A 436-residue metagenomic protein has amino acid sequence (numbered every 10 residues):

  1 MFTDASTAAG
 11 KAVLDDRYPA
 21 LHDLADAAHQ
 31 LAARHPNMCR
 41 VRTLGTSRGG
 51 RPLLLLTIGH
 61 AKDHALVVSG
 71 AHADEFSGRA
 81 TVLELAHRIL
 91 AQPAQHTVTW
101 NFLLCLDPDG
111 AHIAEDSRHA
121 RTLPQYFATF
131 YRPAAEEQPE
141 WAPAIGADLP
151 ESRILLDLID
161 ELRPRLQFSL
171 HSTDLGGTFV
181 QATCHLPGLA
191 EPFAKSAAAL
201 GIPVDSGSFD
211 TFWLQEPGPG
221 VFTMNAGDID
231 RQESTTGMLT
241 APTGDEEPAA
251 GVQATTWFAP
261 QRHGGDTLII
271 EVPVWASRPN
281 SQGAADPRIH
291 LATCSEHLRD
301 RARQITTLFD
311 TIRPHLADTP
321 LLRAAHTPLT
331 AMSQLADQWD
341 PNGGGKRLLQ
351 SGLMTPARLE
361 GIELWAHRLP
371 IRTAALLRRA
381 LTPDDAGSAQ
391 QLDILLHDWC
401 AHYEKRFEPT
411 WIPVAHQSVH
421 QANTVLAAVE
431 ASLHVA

Functional and structural regions predicted by a protein language model:
M1-L53: Short glycine- and acidic-rich boundary segments immediately preceding or forming the N-terminal edge of structured
F2-Y18, P187-A436: C-terminal accessory segments enriched in acidic
V41, L55, F102, Q167 (+1 more regions): Conserved beta-strand scaffold positions in the cores of enzyme catalytic domains, especially in NTP/NDP-utilizing
L54-K62: Short beta-strand-to-loop junctions in surface cap/lid or active-site-entrance loops
K62, S77-G78, A94-A190, A194 (+3 more regions): Active-site/substrate-binding loop(s) of hydrolase catalytic cores
H64-V67: Conserved beta-strand elements of the Class I
H72-A80: Di-metal (Zn2+ and/or Mg2+/Mn2+) metal-binding site signature of metallo-dependent hydrolases with the MBL/beta-CASP
L85-T97: Flexible, small-residue-rich helix->loop connector segments that border functional cores
